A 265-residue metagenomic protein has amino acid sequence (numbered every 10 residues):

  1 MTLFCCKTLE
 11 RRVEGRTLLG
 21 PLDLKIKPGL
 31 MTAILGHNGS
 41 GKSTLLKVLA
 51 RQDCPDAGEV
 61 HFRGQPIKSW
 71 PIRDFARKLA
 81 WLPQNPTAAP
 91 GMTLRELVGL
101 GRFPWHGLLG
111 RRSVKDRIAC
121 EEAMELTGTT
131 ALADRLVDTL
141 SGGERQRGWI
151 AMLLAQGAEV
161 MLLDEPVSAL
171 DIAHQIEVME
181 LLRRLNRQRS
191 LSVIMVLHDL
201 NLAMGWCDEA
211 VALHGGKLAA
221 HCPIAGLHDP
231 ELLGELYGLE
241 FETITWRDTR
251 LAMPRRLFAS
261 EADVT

Functional and structural regions predicted by a protein language model:
L35-H37: The feature captures the beta-strand-to-loop junction immediately N-terminal to the Walker
A50: Helix-to-loop junction immediately C-terminal to a conserved catalytic motif
G58-P66, F75: Conserved ABC transporter NBD signature motif
G99, V114-L132: Conserved ABC ATPase "signature" region
L136-L140, E144: Conserved ABC ATPase signature
M161-E165: Catalytic Walker B motif of ABC-type/P-loop ATPase nucleotide-binding domains
L236-T265: ABC ATPase nucleotide-binding domains
